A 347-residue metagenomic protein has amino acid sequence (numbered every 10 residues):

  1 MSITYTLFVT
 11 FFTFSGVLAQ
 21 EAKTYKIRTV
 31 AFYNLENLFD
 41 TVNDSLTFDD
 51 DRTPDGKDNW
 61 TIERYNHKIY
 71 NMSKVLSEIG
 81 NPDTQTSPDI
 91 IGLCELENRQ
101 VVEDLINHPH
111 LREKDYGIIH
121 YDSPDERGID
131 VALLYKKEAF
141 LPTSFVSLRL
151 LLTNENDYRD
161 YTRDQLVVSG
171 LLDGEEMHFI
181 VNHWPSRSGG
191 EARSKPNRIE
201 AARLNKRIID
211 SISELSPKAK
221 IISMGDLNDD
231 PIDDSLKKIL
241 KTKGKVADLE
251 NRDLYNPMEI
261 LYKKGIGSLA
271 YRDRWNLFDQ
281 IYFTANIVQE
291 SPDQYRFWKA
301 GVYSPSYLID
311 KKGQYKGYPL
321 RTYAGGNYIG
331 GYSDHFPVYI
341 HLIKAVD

Functional and structural regions predicted by a protein language model:
M1-Y25: Bacterial Sec-dependent N-terminal signal peptides
L18-P109, D115, I119-V131, K311-K316 (+1 more regions): N-terminal, active-site-proximal structural segment of metallo-dependent hydrolase catalytic domains
Q20-E21, S211-I221, D229-D347: Metal-dependent phosphoester-hydrolase catalytic domains
T29-F32, D89-C94, G117-H120, A132-Y135 (+7 more regions): Structural recognition of the beta-strand scaffold that forms the well-ordered cores of secreted hydrolase catalytic
T29-N37, S144, E176-S186: Active-site-proximal beta-strand elements of phosphoester/diester hydrolases
P54-Y65, S87-L93, H120-Y121, N154-N156 (+4 more regions): Second-shell loop/turn segments in exported
I90, L96-E176, W184: Structured beta-strand-rich core segments of catalytic domains in phosphoester-bond hydrolases
H120, L166, G170-P257: Extracytoplasmic, non-cytosolic globular domains
